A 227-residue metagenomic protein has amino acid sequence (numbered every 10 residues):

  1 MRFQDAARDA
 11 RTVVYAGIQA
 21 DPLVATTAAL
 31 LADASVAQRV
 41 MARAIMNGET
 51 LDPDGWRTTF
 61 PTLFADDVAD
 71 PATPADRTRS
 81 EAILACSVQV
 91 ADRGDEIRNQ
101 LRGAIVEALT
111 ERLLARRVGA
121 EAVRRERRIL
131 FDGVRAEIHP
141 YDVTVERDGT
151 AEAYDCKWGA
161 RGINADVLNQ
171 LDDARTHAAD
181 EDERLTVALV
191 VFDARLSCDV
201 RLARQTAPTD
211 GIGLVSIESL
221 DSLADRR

Functional and structural regions predicted by a protein language model:
M1-R227: Intrinsically disordered, low-complexity Ser/Thr/Pro/Gly-rich regulatory segments
